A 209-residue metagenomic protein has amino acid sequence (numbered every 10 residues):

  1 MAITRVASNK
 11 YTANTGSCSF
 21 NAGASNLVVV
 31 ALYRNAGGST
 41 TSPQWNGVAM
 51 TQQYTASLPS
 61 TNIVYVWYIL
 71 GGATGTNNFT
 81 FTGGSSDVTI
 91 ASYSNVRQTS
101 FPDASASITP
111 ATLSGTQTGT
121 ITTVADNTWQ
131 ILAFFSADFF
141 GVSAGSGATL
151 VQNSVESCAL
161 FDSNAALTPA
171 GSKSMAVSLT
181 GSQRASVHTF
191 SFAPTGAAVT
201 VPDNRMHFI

Functional and structural regions predicted by a protein language model:
M1-I209: Primarily extracytoplasmic/secreted proteins and surface-exposed domains characterized by disulfide-bonded cysteine
